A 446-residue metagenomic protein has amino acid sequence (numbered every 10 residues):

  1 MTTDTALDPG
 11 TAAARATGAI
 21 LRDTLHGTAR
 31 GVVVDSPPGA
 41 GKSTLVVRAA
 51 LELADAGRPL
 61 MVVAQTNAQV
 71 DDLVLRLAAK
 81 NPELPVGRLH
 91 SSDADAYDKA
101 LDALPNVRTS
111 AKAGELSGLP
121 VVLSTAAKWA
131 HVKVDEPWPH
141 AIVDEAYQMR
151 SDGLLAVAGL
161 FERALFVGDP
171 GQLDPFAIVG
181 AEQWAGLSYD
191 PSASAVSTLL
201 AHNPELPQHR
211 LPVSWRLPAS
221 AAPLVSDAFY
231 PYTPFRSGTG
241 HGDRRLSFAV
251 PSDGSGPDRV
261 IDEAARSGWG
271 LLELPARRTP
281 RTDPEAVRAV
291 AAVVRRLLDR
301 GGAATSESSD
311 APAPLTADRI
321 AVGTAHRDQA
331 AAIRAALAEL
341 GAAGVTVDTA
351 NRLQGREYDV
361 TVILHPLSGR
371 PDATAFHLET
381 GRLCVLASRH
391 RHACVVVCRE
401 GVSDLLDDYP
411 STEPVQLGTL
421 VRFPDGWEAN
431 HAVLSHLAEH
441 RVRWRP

Functional and structural regions predicted by a protein language model:
M1-R30, S92-S110: Pre-P-loop entry segment of helicase/translocase ATPase cores
P9-A12, A29, D35-A40, D55-R58 (+3 more regions): Conserved helicase motor core of SF1/SF2 NTP-dependent helicases
R22, R88-S91, D318-R319, R391-H392: Secondary-structure boundary/capping motif
L45, A49: Hydrophobic positions on the alpha1 helix immediately C-terminal to the Walker A/P-loop
A68-Y97, A335-A342: Conserved helix-turn-beta segment of the N-terminal RecA-like "Helicase ATP-binding" lobe in SF1/SF2 helicases
N81-H131: Inter-Walker segment of RecA-like/P-loop motor cores
